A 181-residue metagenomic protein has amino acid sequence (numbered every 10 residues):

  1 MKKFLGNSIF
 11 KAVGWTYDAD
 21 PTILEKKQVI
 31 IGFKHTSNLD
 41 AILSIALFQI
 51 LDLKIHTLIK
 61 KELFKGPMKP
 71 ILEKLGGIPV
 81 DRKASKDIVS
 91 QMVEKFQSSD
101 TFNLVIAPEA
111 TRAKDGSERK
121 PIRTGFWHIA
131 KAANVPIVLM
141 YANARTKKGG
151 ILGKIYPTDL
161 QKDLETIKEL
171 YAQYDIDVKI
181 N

Functional and structural regions predicted by a protein language model:
M1-L5: Helix-enriched interaction subdomains in cytosolic or periplasmic regions, typified by TIR/SEFIR signaling/NADase cores
N7-I9: N-terminal pre-catalytic segment of deacetylase/amide-hydrolase enzymes
K11-Q173, N181: Soluble catalytic domains of membrane acyltransferases
